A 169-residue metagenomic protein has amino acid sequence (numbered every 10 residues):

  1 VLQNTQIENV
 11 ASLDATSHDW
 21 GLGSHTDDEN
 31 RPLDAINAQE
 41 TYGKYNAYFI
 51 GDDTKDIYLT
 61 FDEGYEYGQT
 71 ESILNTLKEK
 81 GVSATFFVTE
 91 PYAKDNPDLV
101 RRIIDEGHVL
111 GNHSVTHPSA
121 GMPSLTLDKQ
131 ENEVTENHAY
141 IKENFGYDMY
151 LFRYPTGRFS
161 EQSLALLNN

Functional and structural regions predicted by a protein language model:
V1-Q3: Gram-positive cell-envelope targeting signals
Q6-H18: Nucleotide-binding motor/catalytic cores of P-loop/tubulin-like NTPases across gene-expression machines
G21-M122, H138-Y140, F145-M149, Y154: Active-site beta->alpha N-cap acidic-glycine motif
A120, E161-Q162: Short acidic/glycine-rich loop or secondary-structure boundary segments that cap or lie
L125-N132: Alpha-helix N-cap and loop-to-helix initiation/capping positions
T156, S160: Active-site microenvironments of hydrolase-like enzyme catalytic domains
L164-N169: His/Asp/Glu-enriched short active-site or ligand-binding loop at hydrolase and phosphoryl-transfer sites
